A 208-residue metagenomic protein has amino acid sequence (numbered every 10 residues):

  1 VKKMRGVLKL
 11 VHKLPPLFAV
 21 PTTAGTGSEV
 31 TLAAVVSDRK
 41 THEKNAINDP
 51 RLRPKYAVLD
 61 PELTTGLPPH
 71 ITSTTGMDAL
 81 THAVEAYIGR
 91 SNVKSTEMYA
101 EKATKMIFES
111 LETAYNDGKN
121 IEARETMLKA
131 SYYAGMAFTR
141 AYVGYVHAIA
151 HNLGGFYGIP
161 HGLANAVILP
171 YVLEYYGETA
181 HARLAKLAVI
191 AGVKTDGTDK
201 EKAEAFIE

Functional and structural regions predicted by a protein language model:
V1-A33: Proline/glycine-rich low-complexity loops and linkers
T23, A83, V172: Active-site pre-Tyr helix/loop in NAD(P)-dependent dehydrogenases
G25, Y132-N165: Glycine-rich phosphate/pyrophosphate-binding beta-alpha loops
V30-A141: Carboxylate- and glycine-rich phosphate/diphosphate-binding segment that chelates Mg2+/Mn2+
M98-K102, M106, T126-K129, A148-H151 (+4 more regions): Amphipathic alpha-helical interaction segments
F156-E208: Gly/Pro-rich interdomain helix-loop hinge
